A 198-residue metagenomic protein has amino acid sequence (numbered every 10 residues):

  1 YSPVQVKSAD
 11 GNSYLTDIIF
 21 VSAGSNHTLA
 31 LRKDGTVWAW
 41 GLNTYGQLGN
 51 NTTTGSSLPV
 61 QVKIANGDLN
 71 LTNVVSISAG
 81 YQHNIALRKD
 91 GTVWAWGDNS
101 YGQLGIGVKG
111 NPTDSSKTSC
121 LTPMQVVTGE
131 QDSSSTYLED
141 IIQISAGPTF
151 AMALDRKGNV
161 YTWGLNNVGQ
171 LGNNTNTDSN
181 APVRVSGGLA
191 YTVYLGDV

Functional and structural regions predicted by a protein language model:
Y1-V6, W38-V62, G97-T122, V126 (+1 more regions): Short glycine/serine- and acidic-residue-enriched loop/turn motifs that recur at repeat junctions
G11-T16, G67-T72, S115-S116, Q131-E139 (+1 more regions): Short glycine-/Asp-/Thr-/Trp-enriched loop segments that recur within the blades of beta-propeller repeat domains
L15, T53-S56, L71, A79 (+5 more regions): Short loop/turn positions that demarcate and connect the beta-strands within blades of beta-propeller repeat domains
T16-F20, K33-T36, T72-S76, R88-T92 (+2 more regions): Tandem repeat domain/solenoid detector
I18, A23-N26, V74, A79-Q82 (+2 more regions): Signature of short aromatic-glycine-proline-rich micro-motifs recurring in repeat-based ectodomains
N26, K33, L42-T44, Q82 (+5 more regions): Short loop/turn segments immediately following the C-termini of beta-strands
H27-A30, A39, L58, H83-A86 (+5 more regions): Conserved core positions of repeat-based scaffolds
